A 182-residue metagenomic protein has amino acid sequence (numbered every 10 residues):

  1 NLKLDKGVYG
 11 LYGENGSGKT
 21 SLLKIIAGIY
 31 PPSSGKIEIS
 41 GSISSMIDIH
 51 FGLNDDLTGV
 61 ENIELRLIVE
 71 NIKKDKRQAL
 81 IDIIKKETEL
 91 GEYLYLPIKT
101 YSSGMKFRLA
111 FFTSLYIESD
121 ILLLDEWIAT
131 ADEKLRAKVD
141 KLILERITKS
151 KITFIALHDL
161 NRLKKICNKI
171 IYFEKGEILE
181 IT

Functional and structural regions predicted by a protein language model:
K3-I68: ABC ATPase nucleotide-binding domain signature region
Y30, I128, I171: Conserved catalytic/dimer-interface elements of ABC ATPase nucleotide-binding domains
S42, I47-L109, T113-A129, E133: ABC-family P-loop ATPase nucleotide-binding domains
I117, L163-C167: Hydrophobic Walker B segment
R136-K149: Helical segment within the ABC ATPase nucleotide-binding domain
L157-H158: H-loop/switch region of ABC-family ATPase nucleotide-binding domains
I166-T182: H-loop (His-switch) and adjacent beta-strand-loop-beta switch element of ABC-type ATPase nucleotide-binding domains
